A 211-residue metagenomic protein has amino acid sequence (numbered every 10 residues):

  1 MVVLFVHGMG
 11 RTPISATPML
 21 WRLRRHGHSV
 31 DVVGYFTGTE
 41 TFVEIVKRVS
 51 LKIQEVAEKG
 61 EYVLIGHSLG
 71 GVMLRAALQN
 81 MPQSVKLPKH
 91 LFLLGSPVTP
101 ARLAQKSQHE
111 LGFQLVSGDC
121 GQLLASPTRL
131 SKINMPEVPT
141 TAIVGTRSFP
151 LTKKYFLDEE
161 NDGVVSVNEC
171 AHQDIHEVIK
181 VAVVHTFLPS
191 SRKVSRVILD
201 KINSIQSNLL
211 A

Functional and structural regions predicted by a protein language model:
V3-M9, P18, R22-F36, E40-E137 (+1 more regions): Serine-dependent carboxylesterase/thioesterase catalytic core of lipase-like alpha/beta-hydrolase/SGNH enzymes
T12-P13: Short substrate-entry loop that stabilizes the transition state in hydrolases
A16-L23, G27, N168-H172, H176: Membrane-targeting and insertion segments and their boundary/processing signals
Q79-N80, V85-A211: Helical cap/lid subdomain of alpha/beta-hydrolase-fold lipid enzymes that gates access to the catalytic pocket
